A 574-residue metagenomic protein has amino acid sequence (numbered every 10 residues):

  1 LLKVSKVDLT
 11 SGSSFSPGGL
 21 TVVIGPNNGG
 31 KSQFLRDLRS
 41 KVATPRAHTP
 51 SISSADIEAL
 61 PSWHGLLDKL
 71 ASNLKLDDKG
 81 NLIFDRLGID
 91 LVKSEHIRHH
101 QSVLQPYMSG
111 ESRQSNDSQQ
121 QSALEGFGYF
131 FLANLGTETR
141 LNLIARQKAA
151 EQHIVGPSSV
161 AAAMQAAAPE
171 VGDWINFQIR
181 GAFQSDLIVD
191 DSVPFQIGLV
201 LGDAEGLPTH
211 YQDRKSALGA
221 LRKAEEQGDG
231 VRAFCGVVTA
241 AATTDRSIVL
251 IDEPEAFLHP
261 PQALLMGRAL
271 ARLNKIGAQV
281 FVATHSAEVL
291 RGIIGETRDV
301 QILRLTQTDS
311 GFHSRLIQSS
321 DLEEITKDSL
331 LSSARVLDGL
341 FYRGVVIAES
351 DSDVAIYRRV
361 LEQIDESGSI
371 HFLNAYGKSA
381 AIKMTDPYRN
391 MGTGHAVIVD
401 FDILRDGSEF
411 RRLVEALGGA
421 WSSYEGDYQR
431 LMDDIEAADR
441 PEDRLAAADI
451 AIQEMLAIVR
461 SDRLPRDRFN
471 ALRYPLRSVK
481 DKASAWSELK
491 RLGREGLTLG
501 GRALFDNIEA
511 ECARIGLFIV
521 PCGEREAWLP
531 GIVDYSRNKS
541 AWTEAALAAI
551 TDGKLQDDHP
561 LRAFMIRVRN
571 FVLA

Functional and structural regions predicted by a protein language model:
L1, S5-D8, G12-F15, R36 (+8 more regions): Acidic, Mg2+-coordinating catalytic modules of nucleic-acid enzymes
L1-T44, D203-D338, A355, T551-A574: Switch/communication elements of ASCE P-loop NTPase nucleotide-binding domains
K6, R113-I248, G407: Extended helical coiled-coil dimerization/tether regions that scaffold and oligomerize large DNA-maintenance assemblies
G25, S32, Q196-I197, V289-G292 (+2 more regions): Short catalytic/ligand-binding loop motif for oxyanion handling, primarily in non-cytosolic enzymes, centered on
D37-R146, Q152: Conserved P-loop NTP-binding catalytic core
G156-A161, G219-A224, P254-A256, S320-D321 (+2 more regions): Short, basic, glycine/proline-bearing loop/turn elements
S158-E170, F257, G277-V280, A375 (+4 more regions): Generic amphipathic alpha-helical segments used as scaffolds and interaction surfaces in large, multi-domain proteins
